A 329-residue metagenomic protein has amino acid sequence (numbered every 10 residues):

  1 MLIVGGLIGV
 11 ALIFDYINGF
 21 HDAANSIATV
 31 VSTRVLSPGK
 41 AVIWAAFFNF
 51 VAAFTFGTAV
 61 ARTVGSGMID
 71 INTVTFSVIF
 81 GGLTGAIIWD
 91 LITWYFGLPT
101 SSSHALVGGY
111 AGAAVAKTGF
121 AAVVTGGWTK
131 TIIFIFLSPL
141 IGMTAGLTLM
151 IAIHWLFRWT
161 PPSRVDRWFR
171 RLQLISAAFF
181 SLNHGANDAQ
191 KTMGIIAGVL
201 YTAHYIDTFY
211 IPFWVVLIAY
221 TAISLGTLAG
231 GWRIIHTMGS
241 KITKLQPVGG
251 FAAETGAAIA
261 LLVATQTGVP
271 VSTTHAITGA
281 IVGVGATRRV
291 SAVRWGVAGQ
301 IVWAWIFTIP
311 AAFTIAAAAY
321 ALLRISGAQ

Functional and structural regions predicted by a protein language model:
M1-Q329: Multi-pass alpha-helical transmembrane bundle typical of ion/small-solute transporters and intramembrane aspartyl
